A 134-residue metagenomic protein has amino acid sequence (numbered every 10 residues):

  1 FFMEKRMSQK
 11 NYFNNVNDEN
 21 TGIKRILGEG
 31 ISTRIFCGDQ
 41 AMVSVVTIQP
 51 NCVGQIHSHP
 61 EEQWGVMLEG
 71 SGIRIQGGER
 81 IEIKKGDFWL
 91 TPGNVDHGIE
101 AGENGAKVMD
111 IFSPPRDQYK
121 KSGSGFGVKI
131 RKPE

Functional and structural regions predicted by a protein language model:
F2-Q40, K121-E134: A short, N-terminal "cap"/entry segment at the start of jelly-roll beta-barrel domains of the cupin/DSBH fold
D39, I75-E79, G102: Short strand-coil-strand connectors
M42, S71-I73, D96, G105: Structural motif
S44-S58: Conserved short histidine dyad/triad with adjacent acidic residue
Q55-E62, V95: Histidine-centered catalytic micro-motifs
E61-G72, G77: Glycine- and acidic-residue-biased ligand/ion/polar-headgroup-sensing regions
G78-G93: Short acidic-glycine-tyrosine-enriched beta hairpin
G93-Q118: Ligand-binding loop in jelly-roll beta-barrel domains
